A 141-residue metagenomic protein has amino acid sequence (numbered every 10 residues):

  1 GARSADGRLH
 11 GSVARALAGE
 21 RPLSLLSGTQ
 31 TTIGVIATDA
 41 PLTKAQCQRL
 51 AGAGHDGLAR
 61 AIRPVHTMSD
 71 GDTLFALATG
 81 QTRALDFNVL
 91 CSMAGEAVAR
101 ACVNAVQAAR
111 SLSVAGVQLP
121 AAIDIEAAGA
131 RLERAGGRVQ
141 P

Functional and structural regions predicted by a protein language model:
G1-P141: A structural signal for small-residue-enriched, beta-sheet-centric alpha/beta enzyme cores and oligomeric scaffold folds
